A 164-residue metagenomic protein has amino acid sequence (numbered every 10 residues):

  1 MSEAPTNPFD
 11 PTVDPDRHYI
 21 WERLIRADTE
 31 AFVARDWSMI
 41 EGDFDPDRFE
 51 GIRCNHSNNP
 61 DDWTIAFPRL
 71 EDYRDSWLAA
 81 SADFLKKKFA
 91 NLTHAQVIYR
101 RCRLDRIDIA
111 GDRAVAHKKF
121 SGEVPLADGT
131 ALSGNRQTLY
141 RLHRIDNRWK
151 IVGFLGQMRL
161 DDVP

Functional and structural regions predicted by a protein language model:
M1-N58, D62-F67: Short, low-complexity N-terminal intrinsically disordered segments enriched in polar/charged residues
S2-P5, R113-V115, L126-P164: Short beta-strand edge/turn micro-motifs at domain boundaries
W21, C54-D128: Surface-exposed, charged secondary-structure patches
M39, D43, R100-R101, L132: Residue-level detection of beta-strand scaffold positions
F44, F120-G122, L155-G156: Short beta-strand segments enriched in hydrophobic/aromatic residues within well-folded beta-rich domains
R48, D108, G153-L155: Residues embedded in well-ordered beta-strands within globular domains across many folds
